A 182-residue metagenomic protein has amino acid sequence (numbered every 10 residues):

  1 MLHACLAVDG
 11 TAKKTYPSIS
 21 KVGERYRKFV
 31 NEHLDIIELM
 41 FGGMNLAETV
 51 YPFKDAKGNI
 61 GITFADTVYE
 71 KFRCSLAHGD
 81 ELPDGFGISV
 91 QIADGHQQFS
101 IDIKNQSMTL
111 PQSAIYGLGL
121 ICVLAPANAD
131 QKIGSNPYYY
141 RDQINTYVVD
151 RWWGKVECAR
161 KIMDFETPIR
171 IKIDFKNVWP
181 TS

Functional and structural regions predicted by a protein language model:
M1-L39, F64, H78, L82: Amphipathic alpha-helical interface elements
L6, G58-N59, P111: Short, structured coil/loop segments at alpha-helix boundaries
K13, T49-K57, Q97-S107: Charged, low-complexity surface segments at secondary-structure and domain boundaries
I19, G58-T63, D142-Q143: Alpha-helical interaction segments
V22-Y26, V68-Y69, A114-Y116: Alpha-helical structural motif
G23-N45, R73, Q91-I92, Q98-L110: Extended interaction regions within the primary functional domain
N31-S75, L82-G85: Short, mixed-charge amphipathic alpha-helical segments
F64-A65, G79-S182: Polyanionic, low-complexity intrinsically disordered segments
